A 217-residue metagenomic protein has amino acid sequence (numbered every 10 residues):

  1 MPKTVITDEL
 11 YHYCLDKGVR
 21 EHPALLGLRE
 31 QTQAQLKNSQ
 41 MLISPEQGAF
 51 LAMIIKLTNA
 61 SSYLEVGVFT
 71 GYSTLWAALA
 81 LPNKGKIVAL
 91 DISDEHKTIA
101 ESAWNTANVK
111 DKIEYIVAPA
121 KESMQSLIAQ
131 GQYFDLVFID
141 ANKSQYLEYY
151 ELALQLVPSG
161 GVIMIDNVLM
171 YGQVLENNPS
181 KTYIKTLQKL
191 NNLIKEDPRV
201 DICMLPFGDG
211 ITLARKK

Functional and structural regions predicted by a protein language model:
M1-L136, K143-M164, V168-K217: A short alpha-helical cap/connector motif
